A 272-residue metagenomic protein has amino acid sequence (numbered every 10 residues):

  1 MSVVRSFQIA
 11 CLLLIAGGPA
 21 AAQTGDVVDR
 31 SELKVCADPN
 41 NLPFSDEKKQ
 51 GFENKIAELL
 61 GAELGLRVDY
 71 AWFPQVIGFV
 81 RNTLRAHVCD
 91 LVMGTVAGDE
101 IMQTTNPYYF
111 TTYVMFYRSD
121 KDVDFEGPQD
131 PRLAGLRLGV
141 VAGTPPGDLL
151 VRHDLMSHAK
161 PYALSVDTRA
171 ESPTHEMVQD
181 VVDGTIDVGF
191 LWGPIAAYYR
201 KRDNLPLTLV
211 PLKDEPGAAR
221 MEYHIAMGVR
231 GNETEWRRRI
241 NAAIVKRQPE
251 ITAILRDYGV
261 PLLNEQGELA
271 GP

Functional and structural regions predicted by a protein language model:
M1-I9: Bacterial N-terminal signal peptides that target proteins for export
A16-P19: N-terminal signal peptide c-region/cleavage motif recognized by signal peptidases
Q23-E100, D167-E171, D257-P261: Extracytoplasmic small-molecule ligand-binding "clamshell" domains of the periplasmic binding protein/Venus flytrap
K34, P39-P43, E47-E63, M115-P173 (+2 more regions): Bilobed "Venus flytrap"/periplasmic-binding protein-like clamshell domains and structurally analogous long
D38-N41, F110-R118, D122, K201-I244 (+1 more regions): Periplasmic-binding protein-like
A57, G78-T83, P173-D180, I186 (+1 more regions): Short, hydrophobic alpha-helical packing/hinge segments within bilobed ligand-binding/sensory domains
E58, A62, R67-L133, G143 (+3 more regions): Acidic, polar ligand-binding/catalytic clefts
R67, F73, P145-V166, N241-P272: Ligand-binding clefts/hinges and TM-proximal coupling segments of bilobed small-molecule sensing domains
